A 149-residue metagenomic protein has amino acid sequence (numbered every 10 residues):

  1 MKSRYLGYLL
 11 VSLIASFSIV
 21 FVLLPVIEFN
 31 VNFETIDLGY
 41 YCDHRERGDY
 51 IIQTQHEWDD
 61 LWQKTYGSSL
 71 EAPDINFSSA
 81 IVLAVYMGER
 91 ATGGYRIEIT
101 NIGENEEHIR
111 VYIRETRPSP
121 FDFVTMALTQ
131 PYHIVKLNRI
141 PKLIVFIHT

Functional and structural regions predicted by a protein language model:
K2-T149: Exposed, flexible binding/inhibitory loops of compact, secreted disulfide-stabilized domains
